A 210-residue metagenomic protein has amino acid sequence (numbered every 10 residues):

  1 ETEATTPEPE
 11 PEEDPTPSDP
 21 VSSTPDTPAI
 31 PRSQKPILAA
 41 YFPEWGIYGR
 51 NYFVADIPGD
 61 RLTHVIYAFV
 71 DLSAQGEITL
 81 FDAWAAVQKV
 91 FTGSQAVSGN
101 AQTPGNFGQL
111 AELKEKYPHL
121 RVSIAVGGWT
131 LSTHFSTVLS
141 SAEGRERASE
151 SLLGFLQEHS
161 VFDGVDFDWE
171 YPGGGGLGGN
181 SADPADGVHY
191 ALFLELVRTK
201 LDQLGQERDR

Functional and structural regions predicted by a protein language model:
T2-T27: Extracellular mucin-like PTS segments
I30-L156, N180-L196: Glycan-recognition patch characteristic of GH18 chitinases/ENGases and related GlcNAc/peptidoglycan-binding proteins
H119, F162-G164, D209: Short secondary-structure junction motifs
S123-A125, D166-D168, R210: Extended hydrophobic secondary-structure segments that form protein cores and membrane-embedded regions
L152-P184: Active-site groove signature of glycoside hydrolases
V197, L201: Polymerase palm active-site segment centered on the conserved acidic dipeptide of motif C
L204-R210: Short, intrinsically disordered, charge-balanced linker/junction segments flanking boundaries in proteins
